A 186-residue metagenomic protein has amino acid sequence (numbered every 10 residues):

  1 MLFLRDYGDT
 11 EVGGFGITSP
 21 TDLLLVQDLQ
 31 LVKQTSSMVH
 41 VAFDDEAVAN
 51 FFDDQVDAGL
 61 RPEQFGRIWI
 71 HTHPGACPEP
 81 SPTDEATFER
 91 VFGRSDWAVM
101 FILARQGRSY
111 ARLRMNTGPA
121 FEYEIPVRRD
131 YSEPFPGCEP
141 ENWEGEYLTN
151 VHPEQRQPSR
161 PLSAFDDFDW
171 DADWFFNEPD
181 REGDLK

Functional and structural regions predicted by a protein language model:
M1-I68, G75-K186: Conserved beta-strand-loop surface patch within small alpha/beta domains used for substrate/adaptor or ligand engagement
